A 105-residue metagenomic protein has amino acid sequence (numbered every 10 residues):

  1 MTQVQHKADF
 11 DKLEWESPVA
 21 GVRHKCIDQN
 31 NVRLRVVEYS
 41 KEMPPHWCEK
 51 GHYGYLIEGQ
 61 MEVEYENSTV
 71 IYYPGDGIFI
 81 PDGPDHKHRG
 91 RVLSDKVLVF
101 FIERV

Functional and structural regions predicted by a protein language model:
M1-V36: A short, N-terminal "cap"/entry segment at the start of jelly-roll beta-barrel domains of the cupin/DSBH fold
D28-E49, D82-P84: Conserved short histidine dyad/triad with adjacent acidic residue
N30, E64-S68, L93: Short strand-coil-strand connectors
R33, E62, L98-V99: General beta-strand recognition
L34-V36, Y53, G77-F79, F101: Conserved hydrophobic/aromatic beta-strand scaffold that supports enzyme active sites
W47-V63: Short, conserved beta-strand element in jelly-roll/cupin
E66-P84: Short acidic-glycine-tyrosine-enriched beta hairpin
D82-V105: Ligand-binding loop in jelly-roll beta-barrel domains
